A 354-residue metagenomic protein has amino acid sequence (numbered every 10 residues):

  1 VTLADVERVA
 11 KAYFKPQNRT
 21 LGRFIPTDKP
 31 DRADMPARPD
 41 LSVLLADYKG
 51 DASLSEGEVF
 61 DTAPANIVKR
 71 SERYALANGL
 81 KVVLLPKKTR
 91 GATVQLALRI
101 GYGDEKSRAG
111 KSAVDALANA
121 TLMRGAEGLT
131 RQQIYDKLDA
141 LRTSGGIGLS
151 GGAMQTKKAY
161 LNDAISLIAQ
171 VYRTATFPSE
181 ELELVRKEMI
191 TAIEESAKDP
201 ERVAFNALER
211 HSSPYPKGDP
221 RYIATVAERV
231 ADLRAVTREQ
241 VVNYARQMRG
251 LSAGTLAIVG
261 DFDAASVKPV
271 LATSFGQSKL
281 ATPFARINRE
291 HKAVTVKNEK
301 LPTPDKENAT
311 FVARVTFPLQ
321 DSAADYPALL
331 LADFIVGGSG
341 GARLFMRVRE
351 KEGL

Functional and structural regions predicted by a protein language model:
L3-V9, P16, L41, R238 (+2 more regions): Charged, well-ordered internal alpha-helical segments
D5-I25, S252: Bilobed periplasmic-binding protein-like "clamshell/Venus-flytrap" ligand-binding domains
P16, I147-G151, L251: Short Gly/Ser/Thr- and Asp/Glu-enriched loop/turn motifs at secondary-structure junctions
L21-L141, A153, S166, V242-E350: His/Glu-rich zincin catalytic helix
Y135-Y244, E290, K297, L330: Acidic/histidine-enriched segments that form metal/cofactor-coordinating and catalytic pocket/exosite environments
G146, E350-L354: Short, intrinsically disordered, charge-balanced linker/junction segments flanking boundaries in proteins
